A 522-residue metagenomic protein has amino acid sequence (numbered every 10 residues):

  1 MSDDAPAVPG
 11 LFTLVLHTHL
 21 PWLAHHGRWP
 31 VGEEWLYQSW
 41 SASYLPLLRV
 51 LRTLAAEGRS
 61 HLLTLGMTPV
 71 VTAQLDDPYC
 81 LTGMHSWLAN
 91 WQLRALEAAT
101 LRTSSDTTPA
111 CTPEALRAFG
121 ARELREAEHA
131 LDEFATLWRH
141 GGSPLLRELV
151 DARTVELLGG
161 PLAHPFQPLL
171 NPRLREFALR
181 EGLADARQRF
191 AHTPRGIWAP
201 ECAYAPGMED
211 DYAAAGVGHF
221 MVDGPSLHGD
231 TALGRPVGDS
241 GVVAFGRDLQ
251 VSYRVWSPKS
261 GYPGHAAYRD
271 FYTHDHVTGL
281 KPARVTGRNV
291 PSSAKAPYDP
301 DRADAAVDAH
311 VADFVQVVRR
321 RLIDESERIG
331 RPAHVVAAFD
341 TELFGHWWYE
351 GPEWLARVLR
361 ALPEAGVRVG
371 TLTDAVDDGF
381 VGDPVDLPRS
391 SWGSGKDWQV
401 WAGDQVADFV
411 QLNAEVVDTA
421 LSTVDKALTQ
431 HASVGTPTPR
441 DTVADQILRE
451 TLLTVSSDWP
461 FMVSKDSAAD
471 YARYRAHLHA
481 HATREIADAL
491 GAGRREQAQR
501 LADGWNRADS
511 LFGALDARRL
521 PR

Functional and structural regions predicted by a protein language model:
D4-L63, M67-R125, T231-R522: Active-site and substrate-binding clefts of carbohydrate-active enzymes
A5-V8, R52-R59, G141-L158, R187-F190 (+1 more regions): Acidic (Asp/Glu)-rich catalytic clusters
L101-S143, E148-P168: Active-site-proximal, well-structured secondary-structure segments within enzyme catalytic domains
G159-E181, D185: Glycine-rich phosphate-binding "P-loop"
R175-A199, V317-A338: CE4/NodB-like, metal-dependent polysaccharide N-deacetylase domain that modifies extracellular/periplasmic N-acetylated
P194-Y204, D340-F344, A468: Conserved short loop/turn motifs at secondary-structure junctions
A203, M208-V217: Hydrophobic, small-residue-rich alpha-helical packing segments that form membrane-like cores
G218-G229, R368-T371: His/Asp/Glu-enriched short active-site or ligand-binding loop at hydrolase and phosphoryl-transfer sites
